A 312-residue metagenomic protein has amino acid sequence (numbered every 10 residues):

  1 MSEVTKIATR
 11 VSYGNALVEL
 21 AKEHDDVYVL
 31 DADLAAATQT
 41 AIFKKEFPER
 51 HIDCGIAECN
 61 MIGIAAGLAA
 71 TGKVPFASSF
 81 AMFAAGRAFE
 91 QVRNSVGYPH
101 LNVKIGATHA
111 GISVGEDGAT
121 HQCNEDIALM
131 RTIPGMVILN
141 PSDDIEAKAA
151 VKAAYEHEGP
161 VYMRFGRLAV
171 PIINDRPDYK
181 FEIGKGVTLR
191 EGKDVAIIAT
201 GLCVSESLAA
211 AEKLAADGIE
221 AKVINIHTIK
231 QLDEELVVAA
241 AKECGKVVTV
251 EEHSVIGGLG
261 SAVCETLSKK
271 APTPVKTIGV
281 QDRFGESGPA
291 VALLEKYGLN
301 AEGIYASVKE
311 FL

Functional and structural regions predicted by a protein language model:
M1-R164, A169: Thiamine diphosphate
V11, E23-D26, L34-A41, K45 (+2 more regions): Thiamine diphosphate
